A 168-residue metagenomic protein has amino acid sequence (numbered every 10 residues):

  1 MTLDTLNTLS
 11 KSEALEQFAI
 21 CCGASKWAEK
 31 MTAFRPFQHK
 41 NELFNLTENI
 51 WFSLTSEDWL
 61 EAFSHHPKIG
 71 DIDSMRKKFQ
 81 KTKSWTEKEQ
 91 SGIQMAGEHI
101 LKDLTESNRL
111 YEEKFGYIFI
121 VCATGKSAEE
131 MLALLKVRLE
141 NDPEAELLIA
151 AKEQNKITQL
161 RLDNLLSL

Functional and structural regions predicted by a protein language model:
M1-S10, E16-C21, K26-S107, Q154-L168: Aromatic-anchored, charged helix-turn/loop surface patch used as a conserved interaction hotspot
I93-L168: C-terminal non-catalytic interaction appendages of large macromolecular assemblies
